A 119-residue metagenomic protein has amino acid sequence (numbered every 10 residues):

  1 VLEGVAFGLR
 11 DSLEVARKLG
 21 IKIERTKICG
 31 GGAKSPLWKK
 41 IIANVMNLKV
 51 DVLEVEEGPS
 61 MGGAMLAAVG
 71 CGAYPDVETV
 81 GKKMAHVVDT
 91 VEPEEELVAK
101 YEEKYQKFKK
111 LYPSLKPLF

Functional and structural regions predicted by a protein language model:
V1-F119: Glycine/Thr-rich phosphate-binding loops that ligate phosphate moieties of nucleotide and other phosphorylated ligands
